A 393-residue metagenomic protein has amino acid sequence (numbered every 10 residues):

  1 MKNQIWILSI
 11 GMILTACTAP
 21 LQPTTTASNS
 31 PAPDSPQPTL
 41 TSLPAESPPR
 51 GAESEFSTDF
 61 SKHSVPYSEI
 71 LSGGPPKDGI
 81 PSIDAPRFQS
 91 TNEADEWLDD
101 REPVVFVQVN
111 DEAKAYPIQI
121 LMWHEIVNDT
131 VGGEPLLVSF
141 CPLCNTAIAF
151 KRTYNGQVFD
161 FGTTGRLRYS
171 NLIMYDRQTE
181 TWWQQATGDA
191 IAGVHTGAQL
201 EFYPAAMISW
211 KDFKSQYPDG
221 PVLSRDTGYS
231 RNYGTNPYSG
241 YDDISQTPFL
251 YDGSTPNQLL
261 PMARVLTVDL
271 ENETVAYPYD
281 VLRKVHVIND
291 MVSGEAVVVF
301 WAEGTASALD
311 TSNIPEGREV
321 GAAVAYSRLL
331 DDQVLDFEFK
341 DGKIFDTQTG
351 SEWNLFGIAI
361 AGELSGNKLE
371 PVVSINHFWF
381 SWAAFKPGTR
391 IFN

Functional and structural regions predicted by a protein language model:
M1-I5: Positively charged n-region of N-terminal signal peptides that target proteins for export
I13-A16: C-terminal motif of bacterial Sec signal peptides marking the signal peptidase cleavage site
L21-N393: Mid-to-C-terminal functional-domain signal that highlights helix-capping/loop sites within ligand-binding modules
